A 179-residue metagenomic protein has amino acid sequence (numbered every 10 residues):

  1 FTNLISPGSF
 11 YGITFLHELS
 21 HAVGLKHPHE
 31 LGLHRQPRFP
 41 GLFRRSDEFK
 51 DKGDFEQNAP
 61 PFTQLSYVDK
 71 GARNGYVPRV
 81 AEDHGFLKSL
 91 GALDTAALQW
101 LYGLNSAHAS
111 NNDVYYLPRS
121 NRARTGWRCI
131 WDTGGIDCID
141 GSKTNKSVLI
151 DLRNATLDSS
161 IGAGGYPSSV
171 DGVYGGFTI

Functional and structural regions predicted by a protein language model:
F1-I179: RTX-like calcium-binding, glycine/aspartate-rich low-complexity repeat tracts
